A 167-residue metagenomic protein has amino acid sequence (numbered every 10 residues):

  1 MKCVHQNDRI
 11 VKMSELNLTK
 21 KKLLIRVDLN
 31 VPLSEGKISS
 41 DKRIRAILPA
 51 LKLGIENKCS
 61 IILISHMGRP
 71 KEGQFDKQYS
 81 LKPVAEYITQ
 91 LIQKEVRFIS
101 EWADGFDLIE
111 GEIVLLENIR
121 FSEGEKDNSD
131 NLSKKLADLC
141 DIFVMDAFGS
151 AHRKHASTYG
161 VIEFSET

Functional and structural regions predicted by a protein language model:
M1-T167: Active-site loop-to-helix "anion-binding N-cap" substructures in soluble metabolic enzymes
